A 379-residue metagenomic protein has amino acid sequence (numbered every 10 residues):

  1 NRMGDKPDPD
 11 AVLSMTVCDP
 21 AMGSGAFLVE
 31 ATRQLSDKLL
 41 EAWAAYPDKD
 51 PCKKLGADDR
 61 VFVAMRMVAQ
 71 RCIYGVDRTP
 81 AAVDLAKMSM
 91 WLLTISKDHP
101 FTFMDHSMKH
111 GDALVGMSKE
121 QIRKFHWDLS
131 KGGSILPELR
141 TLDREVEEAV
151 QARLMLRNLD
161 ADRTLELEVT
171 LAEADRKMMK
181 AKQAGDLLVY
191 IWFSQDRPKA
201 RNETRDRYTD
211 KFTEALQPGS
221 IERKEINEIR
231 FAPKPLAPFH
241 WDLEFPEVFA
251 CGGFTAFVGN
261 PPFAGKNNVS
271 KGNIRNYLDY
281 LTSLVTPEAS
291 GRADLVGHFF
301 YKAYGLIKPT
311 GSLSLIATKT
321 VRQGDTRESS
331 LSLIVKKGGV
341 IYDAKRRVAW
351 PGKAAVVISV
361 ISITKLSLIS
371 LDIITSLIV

Functional and structural regions predicted by a protein language model:
N1-V61, A82, E222-R223, N227 (+5 more regions): Class I S-adenosyl-L-methionine
A11, K53-D58, H110-G111, V115 (+1 more regions): Short, mixed-charge aromatic SLiMs
V29, S36, R78-E145, N158 (+2 more regions): Signature of N6-adenine DNA methyltransferases within the class I
M65-V68: Short, flexible turn/loop "capping" segments at secondary-structure junctions
Y74-V76: Conserved SAM-binding motif I beta-strand of class I
D128-G253: Coupling/switch/interface segments within P-loop NTPase motor domains and analogous charged loops in nucleic-acid
